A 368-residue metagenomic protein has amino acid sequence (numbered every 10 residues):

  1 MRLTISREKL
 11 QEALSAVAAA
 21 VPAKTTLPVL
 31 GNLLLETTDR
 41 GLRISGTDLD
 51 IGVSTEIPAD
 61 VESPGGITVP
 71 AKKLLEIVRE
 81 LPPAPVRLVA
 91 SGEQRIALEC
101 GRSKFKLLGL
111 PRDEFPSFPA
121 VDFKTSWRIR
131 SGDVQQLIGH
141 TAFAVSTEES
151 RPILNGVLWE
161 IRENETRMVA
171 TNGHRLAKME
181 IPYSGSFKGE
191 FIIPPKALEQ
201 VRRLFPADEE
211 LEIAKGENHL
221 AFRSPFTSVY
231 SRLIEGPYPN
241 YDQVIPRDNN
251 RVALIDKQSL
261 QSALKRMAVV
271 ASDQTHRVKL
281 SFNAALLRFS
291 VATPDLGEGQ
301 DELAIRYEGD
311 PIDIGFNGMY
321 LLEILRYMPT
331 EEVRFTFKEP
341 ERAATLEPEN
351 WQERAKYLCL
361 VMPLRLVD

Functional and structural regions predicted by a protein language model:
M1-D368: Structural preference for solvent-exposed beta-strand-turn elements and adjacent flexible terminal/loop segments within
